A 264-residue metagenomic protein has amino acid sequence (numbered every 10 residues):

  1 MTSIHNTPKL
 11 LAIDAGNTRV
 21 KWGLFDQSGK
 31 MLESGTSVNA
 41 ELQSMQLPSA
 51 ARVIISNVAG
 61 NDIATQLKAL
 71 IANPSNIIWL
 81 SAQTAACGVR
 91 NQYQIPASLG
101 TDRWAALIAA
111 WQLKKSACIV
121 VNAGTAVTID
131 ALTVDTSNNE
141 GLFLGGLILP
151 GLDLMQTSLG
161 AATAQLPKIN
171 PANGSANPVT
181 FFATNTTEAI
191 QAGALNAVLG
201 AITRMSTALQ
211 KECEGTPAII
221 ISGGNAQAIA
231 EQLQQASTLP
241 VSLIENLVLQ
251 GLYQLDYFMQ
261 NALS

Functional and structural regions predicted by a protein language model:
M1-R19, G23-I119, E140-S264: Nucleotide/phosphate-binding catalytic cleft detector across ATP-hydrolyzing and phosphate-transferring enzymes
F25, D130-V134: Short beta-strand-to-turn element immediately C-terminal to the catalytic PLP-Schiff-base lysine in fold type I
S137: Basic phosphate/pyrophosphate-binding loop/patch that engages nucleotide-derived ligands
